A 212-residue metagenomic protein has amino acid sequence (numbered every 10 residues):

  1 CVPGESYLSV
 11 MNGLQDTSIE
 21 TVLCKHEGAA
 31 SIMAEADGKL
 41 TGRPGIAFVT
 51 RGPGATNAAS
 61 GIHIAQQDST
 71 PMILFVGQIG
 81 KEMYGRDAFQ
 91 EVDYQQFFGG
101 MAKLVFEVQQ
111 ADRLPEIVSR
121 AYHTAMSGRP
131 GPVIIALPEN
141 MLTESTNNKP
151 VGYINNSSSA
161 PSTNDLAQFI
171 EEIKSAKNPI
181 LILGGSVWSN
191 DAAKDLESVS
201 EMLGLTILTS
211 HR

Functional and structural regions predicted by a protein language model:
C1-R212: N-terminal alpha/beta PP-like core and its mobile active-site loop of ThDP/TPP-dependent enzymes
